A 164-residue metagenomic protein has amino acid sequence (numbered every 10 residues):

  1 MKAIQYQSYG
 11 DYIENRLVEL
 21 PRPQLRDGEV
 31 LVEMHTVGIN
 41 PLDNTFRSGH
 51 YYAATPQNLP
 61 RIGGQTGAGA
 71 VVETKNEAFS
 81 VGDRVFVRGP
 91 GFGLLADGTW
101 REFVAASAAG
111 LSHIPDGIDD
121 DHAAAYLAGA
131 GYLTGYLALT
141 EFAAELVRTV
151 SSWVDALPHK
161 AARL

Functional and structural regions predicted by a protein language model:
M1-K2: Extreme N-terminal starter segment of soluble prokaryotic enzymes
Y9, V72-E77, A108-A109, D116-G117: Short loop segments at secondary-structure junctions
G10-N15, D27, P41-D43: Short N-terminal binding/cap micro-motifs at the start of the first secondary-structure element
Y12-P21, H50: Short glycine/threonine/proline-enriched tight-turn/helix- or strand-capping micro-motif at secondary-structure
P21-I39, Y51-F92: Glycine-rich beta-strand-centered segment in the early N-terminal region that forms part of a ligand/cofactor-binding
F46-Y51, R101, A105: Short, flexible, mixed-charge acidic loops at enzyme active sites
V87-S151: NAD(P)H dinucleotide-binding glycine-rich loop of Rossmann-like/cofactor-binding domains, especially the beta1-alpha1
Y132-L133, D155-L164: Glycine-rich NAD(P) Rossmann-fold beta1-alpha1 loop
